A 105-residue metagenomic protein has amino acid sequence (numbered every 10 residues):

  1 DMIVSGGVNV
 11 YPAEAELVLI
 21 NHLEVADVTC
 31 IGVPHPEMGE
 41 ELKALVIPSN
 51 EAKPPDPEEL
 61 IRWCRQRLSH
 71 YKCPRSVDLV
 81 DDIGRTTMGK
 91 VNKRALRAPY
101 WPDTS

Functional and structural regions predicted by a protein language model:
D1-K72, G89, A95-A98: AMP-binding/adenylate-forming catalytic core of the ANL superfamily
V77-M88: Short proline/glycine- and acidic-rich turn/helix-capping motifs at secondary-structure junctions
P99-S105: Acidic/polar alpha-helix N-cap and adjacent early helical turns within long charge-rich amphipathic helices/linkers
